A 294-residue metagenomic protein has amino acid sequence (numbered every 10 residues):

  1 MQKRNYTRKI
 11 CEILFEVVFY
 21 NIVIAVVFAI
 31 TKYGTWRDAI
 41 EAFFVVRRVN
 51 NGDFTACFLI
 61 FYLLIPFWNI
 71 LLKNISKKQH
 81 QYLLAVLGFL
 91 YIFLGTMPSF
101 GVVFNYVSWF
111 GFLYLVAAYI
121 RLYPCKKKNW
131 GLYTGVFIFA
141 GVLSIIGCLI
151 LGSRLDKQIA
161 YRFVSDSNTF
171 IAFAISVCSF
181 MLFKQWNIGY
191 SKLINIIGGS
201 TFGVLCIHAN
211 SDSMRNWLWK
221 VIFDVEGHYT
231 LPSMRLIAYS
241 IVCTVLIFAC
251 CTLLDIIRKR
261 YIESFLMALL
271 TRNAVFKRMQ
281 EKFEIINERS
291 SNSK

Functional and structural regions predicted by a protein language model:
M1-K294: Alpha-helical transmembrane segments and their immediate juxtamembrane cytosolic regions
